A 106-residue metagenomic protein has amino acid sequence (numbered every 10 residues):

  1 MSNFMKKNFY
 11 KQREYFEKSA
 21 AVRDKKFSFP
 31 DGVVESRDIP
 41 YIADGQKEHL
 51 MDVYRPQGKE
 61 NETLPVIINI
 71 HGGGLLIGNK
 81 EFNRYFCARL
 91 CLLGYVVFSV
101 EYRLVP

Functional and structural regions predicted by a protein language model:
M1-E14: Eukaryotic acidic, serine/proline-rich intrinsically disordered low-complexity regions that function as flexible
Q12-E62: N-terminal cap/lid segment of alpha/beta-hydrolase-fold proteins
L50, A88, Y102-P106: Low-complexity, flexible helical/coil segments
Q57, G73, V96, E101-V105: Short beta-to-alpha linker loops that shape the active-site pocket of alpha/beta-hydrolase fold enzymes
E62-G73: Short beta-strand element of the alpha/beta-hydrolase
L76-I77: Short beta->alpha connector loops of Rossmann-like oxidoreductase domains
E81-S99: Short amphipathic alpha-helix adjacent to the substrate-entry channel of hydrolases
